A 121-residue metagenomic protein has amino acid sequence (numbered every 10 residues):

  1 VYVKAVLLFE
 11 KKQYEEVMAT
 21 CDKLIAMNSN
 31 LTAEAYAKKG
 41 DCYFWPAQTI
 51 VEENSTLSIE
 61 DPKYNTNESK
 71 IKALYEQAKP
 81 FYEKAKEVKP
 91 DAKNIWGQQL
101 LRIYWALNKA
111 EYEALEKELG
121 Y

Functional and structural regions predicted by a protein language model:
V6, E10-K12, G40, W45-T56 (+2 more regions): Short coil/turn linking the two alpha-helices of tandem helical-hairpin repeats
L31-E34, A92-N94: Helix-start (N-cap) detector for alpha-helical repeat units in TPR-like alpha-solenoids, especially tetratricopeptide
W45-F81: Short coil/linker segments at helix-helix boundaries
